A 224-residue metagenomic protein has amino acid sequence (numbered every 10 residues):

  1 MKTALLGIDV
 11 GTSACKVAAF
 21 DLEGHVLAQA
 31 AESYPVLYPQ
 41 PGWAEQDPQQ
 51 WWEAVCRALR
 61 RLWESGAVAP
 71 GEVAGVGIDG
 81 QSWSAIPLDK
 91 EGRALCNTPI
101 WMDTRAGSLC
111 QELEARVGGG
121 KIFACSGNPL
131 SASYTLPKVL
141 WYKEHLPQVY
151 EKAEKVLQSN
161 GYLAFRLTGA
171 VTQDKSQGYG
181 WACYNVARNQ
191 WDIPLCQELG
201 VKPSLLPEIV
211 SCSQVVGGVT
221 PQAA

Functional and structural regions predicted by a protein language model:
M1-C96, A124, K152, P207 (+1 more regions): N-terminal glycine/serine-rich phosphate-binding loop of ATP-dependent small-molecule kinases, especially carbohydrate
V10-T12, I122-A224: Gly/Ser/Thr-rich active-site cleft segment
P48-W51, V55, A106, T135 (+2 more regions): Conserved donor sugar-nucleotide recognition element shared by glycan-biosynthetic enzymes
L88-L95, R116-S126, V139-Y142: Acidic/polar active-site rim loop that often engages polyanionic ligands
N97, L109, R166: Residues that scaffold the ATP/ADP-binding catalytic core of kinase and kinase-like folds
D103: Carbohydrate-associated surface elements
G107-G118: Hinge/lid segment of periplasmic solute-binding proteins
